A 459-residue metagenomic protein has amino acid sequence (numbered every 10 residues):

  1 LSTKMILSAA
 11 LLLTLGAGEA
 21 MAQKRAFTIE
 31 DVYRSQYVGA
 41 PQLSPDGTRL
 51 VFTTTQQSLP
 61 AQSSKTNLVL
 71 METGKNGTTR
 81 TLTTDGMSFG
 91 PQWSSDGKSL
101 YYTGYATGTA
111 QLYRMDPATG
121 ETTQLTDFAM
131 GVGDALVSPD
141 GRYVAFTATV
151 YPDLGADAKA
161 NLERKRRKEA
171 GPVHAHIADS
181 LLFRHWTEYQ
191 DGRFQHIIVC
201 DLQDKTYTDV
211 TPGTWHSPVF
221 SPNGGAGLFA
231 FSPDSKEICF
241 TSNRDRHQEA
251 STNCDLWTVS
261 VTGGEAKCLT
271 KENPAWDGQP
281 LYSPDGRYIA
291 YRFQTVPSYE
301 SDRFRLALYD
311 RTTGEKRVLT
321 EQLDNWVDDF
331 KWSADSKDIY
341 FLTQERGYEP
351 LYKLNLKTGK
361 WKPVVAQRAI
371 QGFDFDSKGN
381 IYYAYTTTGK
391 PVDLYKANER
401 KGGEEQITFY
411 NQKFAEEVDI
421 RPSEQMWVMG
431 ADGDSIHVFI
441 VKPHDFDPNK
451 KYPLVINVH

Functional and structural regions predicted by a protein language model:
Q23-T55, Q62, I197: Mature N-terminal segment immediately following signal peptide/propeptide cleavage in secreted/periplasmic
A26-I29, G77-R80, G120-T122, T206-D209 (+5 more regions): Predominantly a core beta-strand signature of beta-propeller blades across repeat-based propeller domains
Y37, T54-N67, L82-F89, T103-Y113 (+11 more regions): A flexible loop/linker signature enriched in serine peptidases of the S9 family
P45-D46, S95-D96, P139-D140, P233-D234 (+3 more regions): Residue-level detector of Asp-centered blade-edge/turn motifs that repeat once per structural unit in beta-propeller
G47-L50, G97-Y101, G141-V144, I238 (+4 more regions): Hydrophobic beta-strand positions that form the internal "hydrophobic ladder" of WD40/Gbeta-like beta-propeller blades
T73-N76, D116-G120, D201-K205, S260-G264 (+3 more regions): Short loop/turn segments that connect beta-strands within beta-propeller blades
Q190, I370-H459: Serine-hydrolase catalytic core recognition
